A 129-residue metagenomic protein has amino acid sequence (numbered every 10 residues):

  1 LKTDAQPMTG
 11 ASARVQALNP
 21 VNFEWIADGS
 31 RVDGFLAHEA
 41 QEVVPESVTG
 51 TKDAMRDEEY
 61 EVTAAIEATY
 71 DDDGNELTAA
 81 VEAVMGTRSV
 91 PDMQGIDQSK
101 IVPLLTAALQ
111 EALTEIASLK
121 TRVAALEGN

Functional and structural regions predicted by a protein language model:
L1-N129: Intramolecular chaperone/auto-protease modules of tailspike-like proteins
